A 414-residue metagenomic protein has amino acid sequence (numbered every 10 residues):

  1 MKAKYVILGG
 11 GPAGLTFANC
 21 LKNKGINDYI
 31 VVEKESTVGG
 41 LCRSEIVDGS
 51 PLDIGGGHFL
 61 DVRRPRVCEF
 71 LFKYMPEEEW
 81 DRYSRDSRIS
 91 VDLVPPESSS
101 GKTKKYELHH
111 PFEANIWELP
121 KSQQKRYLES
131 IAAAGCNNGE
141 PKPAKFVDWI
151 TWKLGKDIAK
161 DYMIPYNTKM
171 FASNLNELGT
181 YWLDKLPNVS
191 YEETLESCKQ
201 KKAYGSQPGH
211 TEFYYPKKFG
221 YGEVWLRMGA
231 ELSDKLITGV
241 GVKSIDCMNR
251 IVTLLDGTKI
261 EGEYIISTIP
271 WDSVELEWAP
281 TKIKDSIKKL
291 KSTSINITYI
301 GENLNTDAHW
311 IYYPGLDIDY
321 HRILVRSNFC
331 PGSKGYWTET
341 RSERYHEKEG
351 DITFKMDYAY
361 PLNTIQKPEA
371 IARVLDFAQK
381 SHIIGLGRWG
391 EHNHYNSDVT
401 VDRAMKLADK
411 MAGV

Functional and structural regions predicted by a protein language model:
A3-V31: N-terminal Rossmann-like FAD-binding beta1-loop-alpha1 element of flavoenzymes
A13, T37, D272: Conserved Rossmann-like nucleotide-cofactor binding loop
K22-V47: Glycine-rich FAD pyrophosphate-binding loop
K24, G241-R250, L254-A359, R373-F377: Mid-domain catalytic core of redox enzymes that form a hydrophobic substrate pocket/lid adjacent to a catalytic redox
S44, V325-V414: Conserved flavin/dinucleotide-binding core of flavoenzymes
D48-N138: Dinucleotide-binding Rossmann-like beta1-alpha1 core, especially the glycine-rich loop that anchors the ADP
D81-Y83, K235-G239, I352-F354, I384: General small-molecule cofactor/ligand-binding pocket signal
L128, A132-R250, T268: Active-site/ligand-binding neighborhood in enzyme catalytic cores
